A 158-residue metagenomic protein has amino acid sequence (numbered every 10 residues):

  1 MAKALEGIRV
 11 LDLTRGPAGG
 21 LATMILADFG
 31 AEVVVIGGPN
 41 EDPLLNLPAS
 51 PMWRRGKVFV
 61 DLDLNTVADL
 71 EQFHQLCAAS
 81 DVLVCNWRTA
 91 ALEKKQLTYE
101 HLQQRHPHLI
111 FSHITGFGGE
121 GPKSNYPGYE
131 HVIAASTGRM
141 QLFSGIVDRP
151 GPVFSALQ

Functional and structural regions predicted by a protein language model:
A2, S50-M52, Q103, S124-N125: Short secondary-structure boundary/capping segments
A2-E41: Conserved small-residue-rich beta-alpha loop and adjacent elements that most often cradle the phosphate/pyrophosphate
G7, S80-D81, Y129: Local beta-strand N-terminus motif with an aromatic residue
L11, W53-Q104: A structured beta-alpha segment of the ubiquitous adenosine-cofactor-binding alpha/beta core
P17, N40, T66, G118 (+1 more regions): Residue-level detector of flexible, active-site-proximal loop/helix-junction positions within diverse enzyme catalytic
I25, F29, E93-Q158: Active-site-adjacent "lid/gating" segments in soluble enzymes
D28-V60: Glycine-rich phosphate-binding loop and adjoining beta1-alpha1-beta2 segment of Rossmann-like nucleotide-binding folds
G38-P39, L64, T89, G116: Active-site loop/turn elements of alpha/beta-hydrolase fold enzymes, especially the short glycine-/histidine-rich
